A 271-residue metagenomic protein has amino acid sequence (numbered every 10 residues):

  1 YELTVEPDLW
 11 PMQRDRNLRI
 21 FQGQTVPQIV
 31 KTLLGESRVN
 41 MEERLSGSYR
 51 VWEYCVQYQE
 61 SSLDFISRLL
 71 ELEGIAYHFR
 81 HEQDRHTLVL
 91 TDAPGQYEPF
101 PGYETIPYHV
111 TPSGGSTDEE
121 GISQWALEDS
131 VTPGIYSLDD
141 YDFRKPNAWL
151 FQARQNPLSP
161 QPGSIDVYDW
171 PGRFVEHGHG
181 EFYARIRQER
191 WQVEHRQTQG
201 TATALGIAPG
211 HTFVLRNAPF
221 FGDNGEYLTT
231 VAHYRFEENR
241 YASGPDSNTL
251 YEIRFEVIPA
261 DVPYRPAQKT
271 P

Functional and structural regions predicted by a protein language model:
Y1-P271: Amphipathic alpha-helical and helix-coil boundary elements used as assembly and membrane-proximal scaffolds
